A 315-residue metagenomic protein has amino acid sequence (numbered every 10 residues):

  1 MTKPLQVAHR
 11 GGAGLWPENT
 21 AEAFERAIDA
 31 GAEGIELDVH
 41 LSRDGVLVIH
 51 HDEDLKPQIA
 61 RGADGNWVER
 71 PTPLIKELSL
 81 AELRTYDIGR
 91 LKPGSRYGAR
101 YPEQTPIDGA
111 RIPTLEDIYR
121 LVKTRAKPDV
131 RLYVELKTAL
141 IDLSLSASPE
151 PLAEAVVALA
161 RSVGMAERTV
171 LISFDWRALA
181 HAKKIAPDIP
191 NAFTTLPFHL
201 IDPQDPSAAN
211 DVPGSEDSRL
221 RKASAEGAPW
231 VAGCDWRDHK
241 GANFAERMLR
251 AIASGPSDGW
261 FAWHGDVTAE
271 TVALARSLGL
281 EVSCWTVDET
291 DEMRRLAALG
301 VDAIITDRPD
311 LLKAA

Functional and structural regions predicted by a protein language model:
M1-A315: Phosphate-group recognition and catalysis centered on beta-loop-alpha active-site segments
